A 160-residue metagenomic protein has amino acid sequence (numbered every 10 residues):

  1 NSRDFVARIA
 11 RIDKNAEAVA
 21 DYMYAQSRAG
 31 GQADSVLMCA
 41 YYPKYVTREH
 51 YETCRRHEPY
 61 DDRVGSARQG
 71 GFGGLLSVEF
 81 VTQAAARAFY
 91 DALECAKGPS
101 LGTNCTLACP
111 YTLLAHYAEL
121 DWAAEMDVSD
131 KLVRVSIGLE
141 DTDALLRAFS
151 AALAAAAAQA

Functional and structural regions predicted by a protein language model:
N1-A10: Amphipathic alpha-helix from the class-I
S2, L76, V135: Short, flexible active-site loop motifs that bind/organize anionic cofactors or intermediates
R8, V78, G138: Glycine- and other small-residue-rich loops at beta-strand/loop junctions that grip anionic moieties
K14-L107, A115-A124: Conserved small-domain helix->loop->beta segment predominantly found in fold-type I
Q83-A84, D91-A92, T106-A160: PLP-dependent enzyme catalytic core of the Aspartate aminotransferase-like
